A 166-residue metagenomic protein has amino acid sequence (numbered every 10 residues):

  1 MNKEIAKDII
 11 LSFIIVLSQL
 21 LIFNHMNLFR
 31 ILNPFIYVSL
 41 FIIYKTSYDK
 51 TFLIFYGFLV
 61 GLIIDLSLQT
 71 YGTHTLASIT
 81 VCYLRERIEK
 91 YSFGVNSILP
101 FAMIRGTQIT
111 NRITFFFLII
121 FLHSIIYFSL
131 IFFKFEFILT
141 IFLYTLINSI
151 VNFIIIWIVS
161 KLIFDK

Functional and structural regions predicted by a protein language model:
M1-K166: Terminal, non-globular segments
